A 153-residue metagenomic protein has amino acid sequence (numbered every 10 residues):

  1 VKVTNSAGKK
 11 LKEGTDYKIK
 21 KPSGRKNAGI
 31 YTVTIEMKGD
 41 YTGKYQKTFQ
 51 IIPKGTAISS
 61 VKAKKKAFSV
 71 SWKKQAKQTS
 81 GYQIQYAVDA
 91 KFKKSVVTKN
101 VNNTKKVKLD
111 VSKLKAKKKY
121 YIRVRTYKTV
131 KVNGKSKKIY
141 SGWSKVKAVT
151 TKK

Functional and structural regions predicted by a protein language model:
V1-G8, K73-K77: Acidic, Ser/Thr
T4, Q85-K91, R125-Y127: Predominantly extracellular/luminal cell-surface or secreted proteins
G8-G43: Serine/threonine-rich, repeat-prone extracellular segments and beta-strand-based repeat modules of secreted/surface
K38-Q46, V132-W143: Short, exposed coil/turn segments at beta-strand boundaries within extracellular/luminal domains
I52-K77, G134-K153: Pro/Thr/Ser/Gly-rich low-complexity, intrinsically disordered linker/stalk tracts
K77-K99: Extracellular low-complexity, O-glycosylation-prone stalks/linkers
T104-L109: Short S/T/G- and acidic-enriched coil/turn segments that sit immediately N-terminal to beta-strands in beta-sandwich
V111-V132: Beta-strand-rich modules
